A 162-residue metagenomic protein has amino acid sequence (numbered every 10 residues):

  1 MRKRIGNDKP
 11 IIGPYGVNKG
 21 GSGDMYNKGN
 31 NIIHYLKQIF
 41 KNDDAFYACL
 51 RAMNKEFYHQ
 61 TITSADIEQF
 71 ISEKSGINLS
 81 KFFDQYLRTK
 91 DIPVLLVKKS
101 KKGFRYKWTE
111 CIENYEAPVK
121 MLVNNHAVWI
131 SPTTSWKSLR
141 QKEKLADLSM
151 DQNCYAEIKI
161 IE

Functional and structural regions predicted by a protein language model:
M1-P10: Post-HExxH zinc-binding segment in Zn-dependent metallohydrolases
I5, Y58-T61, W129: Compositionally biased, intrinsically disordered low-complexity regions
I12-Y15, S22-S100, F104: Amphipathic alpha-helical substructures
A45, L79-S80, K99-N153: Beta-strand-rich binding/interaction modules
C154-E162: Edge beta-strands of extracellular beta-sandwich domains
